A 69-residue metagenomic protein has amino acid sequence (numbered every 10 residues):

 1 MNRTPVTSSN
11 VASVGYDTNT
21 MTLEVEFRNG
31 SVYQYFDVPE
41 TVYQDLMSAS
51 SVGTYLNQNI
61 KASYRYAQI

Functional and structural regions predicted by a protein language model:
M1-R28, V32, Y43-I69: A charge-rich, low-complexity, intrinsically flexible signal that marks solvent-exposed coils, linkers, repeats
V32-V38: A short macromolecule-binding patch
